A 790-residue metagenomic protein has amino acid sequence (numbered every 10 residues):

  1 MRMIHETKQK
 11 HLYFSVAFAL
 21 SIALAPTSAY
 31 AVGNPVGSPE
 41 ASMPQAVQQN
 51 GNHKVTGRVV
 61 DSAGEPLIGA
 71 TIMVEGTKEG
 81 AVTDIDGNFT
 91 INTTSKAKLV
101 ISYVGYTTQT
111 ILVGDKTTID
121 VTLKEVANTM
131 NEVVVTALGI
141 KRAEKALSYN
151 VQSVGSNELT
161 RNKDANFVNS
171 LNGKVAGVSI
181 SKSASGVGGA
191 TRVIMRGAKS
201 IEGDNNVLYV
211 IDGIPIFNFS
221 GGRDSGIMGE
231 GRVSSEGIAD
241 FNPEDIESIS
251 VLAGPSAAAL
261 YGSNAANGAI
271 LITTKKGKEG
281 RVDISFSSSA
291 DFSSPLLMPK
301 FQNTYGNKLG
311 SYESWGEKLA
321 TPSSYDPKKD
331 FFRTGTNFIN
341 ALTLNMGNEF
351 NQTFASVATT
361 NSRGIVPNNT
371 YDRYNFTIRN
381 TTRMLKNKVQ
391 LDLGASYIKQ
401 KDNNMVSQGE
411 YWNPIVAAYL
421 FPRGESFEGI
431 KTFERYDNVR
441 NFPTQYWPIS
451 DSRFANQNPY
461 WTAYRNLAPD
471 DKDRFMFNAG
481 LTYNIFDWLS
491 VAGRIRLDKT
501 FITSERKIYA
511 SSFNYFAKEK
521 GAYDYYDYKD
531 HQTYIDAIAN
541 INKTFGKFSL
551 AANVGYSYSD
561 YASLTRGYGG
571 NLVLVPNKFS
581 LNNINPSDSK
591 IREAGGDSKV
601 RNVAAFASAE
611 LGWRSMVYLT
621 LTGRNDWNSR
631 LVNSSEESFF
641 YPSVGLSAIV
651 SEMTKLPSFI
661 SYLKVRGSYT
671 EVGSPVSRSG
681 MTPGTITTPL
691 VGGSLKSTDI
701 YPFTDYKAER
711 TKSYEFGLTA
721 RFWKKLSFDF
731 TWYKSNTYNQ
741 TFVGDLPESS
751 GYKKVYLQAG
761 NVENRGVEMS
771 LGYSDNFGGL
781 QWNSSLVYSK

Functional and structural regions predicted by a protein language model:
M1-I378, R383-M384, V389-D392, V406 (+4 more regions): Short, small/polar-rich motifs associated with maturation and membrane association, primarily at protein termini
T129, K145, N205-N206, I211 (+11 more regions): Surface-exposed loop/interface segments of Gram-negative outer-membrane beta-barrel transport/assembly proteins
L171, G213, I249, I272 (+4 more regions): Conserved RecA-like P-loop NTPase ATPase core
G226-M228, F477-Y483, L497-K499, A720: Alpha-helical support elements that line or immediately flank enzyme active sites and cofactor-binding pockets
T274, N303, L342-N348, I378-T382 (+8 more regions): Residues on the lipid-exposed face of transmembrane beta-strands in outer-membrane beta-barrel proteins
N633-S638: Short glycine/threonine-rich loop-to-helix capping motif typified by GTGT followed within a few residues by an Asp-Pro
